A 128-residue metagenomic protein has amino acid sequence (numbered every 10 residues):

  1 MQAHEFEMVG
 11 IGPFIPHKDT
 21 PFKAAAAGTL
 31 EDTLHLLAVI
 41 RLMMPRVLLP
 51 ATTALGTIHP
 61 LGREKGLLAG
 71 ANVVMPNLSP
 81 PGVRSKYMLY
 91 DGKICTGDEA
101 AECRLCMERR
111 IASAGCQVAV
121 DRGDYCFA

Functional and structural regions predicted by a protein language model:
Q2-A128: Auxiliary Fe-S-binding modules of radical SAM enzymes
